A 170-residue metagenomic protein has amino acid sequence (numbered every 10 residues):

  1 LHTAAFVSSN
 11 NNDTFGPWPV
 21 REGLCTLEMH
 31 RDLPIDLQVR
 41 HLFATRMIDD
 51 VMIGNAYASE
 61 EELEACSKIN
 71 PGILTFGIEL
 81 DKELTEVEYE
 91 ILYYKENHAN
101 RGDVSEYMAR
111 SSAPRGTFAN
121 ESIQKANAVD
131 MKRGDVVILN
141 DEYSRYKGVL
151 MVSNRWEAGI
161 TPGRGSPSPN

Functional and structural regions predicted by a protein language model:
L1-K82: Catalytic alpha/beta core domains of metabolic enzymes, predominantly
E83-N170: C-terminal functional modules
